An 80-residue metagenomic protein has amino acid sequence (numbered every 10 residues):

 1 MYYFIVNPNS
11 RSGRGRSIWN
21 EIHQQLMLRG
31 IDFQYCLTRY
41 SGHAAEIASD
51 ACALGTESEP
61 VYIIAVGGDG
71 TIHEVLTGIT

Functional and structural regions predicted by a protein language model:
M1-I63, H73: ATP/NTP phosphate-donor binding region
V66-G67: Active-site acidic Asp-centered loop
T71-T80: Short Gly/Thr/Asp-enriched flexible loops that form oxyanion-binding sites at enzyme active sites
